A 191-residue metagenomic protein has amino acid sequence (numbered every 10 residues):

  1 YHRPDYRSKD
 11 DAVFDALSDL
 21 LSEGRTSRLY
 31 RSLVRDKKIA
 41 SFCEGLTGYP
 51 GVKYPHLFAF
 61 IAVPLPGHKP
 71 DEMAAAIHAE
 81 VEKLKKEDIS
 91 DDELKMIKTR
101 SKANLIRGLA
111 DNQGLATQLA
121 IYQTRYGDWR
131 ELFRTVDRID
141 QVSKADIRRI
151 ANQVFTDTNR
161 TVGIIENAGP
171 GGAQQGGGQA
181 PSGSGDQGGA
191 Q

Functional and structural regions predicted by a protein language model:
Y1-D5, R31-D140, N159-N167, A173-G185 (+1 more regions): M16 family metallopeptidases and their MPP-like homologs
Y1-R28: His/Glu-based metal-binding/catalytic segments typifying zinc-dependent metallopeptidases
G24, V142, D157: Residue-level signal for short amphipathic helical patches enriched in basic/charged and nearby hydrophobic residues
A151-V154: Short proline/glycine-enriched turn/loop segments at secondary-structure junctions
